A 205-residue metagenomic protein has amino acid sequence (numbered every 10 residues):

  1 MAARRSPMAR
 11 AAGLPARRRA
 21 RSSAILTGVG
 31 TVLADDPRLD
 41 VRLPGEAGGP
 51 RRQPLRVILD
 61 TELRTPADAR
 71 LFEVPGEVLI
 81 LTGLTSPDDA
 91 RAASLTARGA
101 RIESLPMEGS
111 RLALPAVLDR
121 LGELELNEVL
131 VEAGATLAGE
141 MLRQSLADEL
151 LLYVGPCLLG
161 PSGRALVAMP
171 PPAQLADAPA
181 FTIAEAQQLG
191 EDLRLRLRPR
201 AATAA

Functional and structural regions predicted by a protein language model:
M1-A205: Enzymes that bind and transform nitrogen-containing heteroaromatic metabolites
